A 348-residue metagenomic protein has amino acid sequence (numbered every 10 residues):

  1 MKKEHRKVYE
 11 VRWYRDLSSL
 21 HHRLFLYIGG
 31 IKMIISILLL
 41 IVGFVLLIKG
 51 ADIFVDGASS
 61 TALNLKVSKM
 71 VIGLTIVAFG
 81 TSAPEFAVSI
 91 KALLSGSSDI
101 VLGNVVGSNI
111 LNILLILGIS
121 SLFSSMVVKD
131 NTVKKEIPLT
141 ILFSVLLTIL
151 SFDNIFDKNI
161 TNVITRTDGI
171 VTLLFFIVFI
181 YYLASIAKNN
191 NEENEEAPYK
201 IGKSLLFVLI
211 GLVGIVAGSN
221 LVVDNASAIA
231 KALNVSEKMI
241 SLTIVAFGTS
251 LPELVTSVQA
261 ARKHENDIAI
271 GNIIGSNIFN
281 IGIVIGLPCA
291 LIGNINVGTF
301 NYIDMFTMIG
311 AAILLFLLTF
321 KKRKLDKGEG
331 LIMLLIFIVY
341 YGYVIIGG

Functional and structural regions predicted by a protein language model:
K2-K3, K7, L17: Polybasic, lysine-rich low-complexity intrinsically disordered segments
E4, R12, H22-G348: Hydrophobic alpha-helical segments, chiefly the membrane-spanning helices and signal/signal-anchor peptides
